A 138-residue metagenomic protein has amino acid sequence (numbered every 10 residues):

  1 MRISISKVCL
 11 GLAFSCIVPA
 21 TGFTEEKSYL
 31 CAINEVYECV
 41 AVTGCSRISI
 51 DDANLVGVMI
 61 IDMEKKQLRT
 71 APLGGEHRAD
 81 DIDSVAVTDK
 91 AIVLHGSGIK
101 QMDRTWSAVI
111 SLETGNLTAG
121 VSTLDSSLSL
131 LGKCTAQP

Functional and structural regions predicted by a protein language model:
M1-K7: Positively charged n-region of N-terminal signal peptides that target proteins for export
K7-P19: Bacterial N-terminal signal peptides
A20-E26: Boundary at the C-terminal end of the N-terminal hydrophobic targeting segment
S28-K66: Short, solvent-exposed loop/hinge segments that bridge or flank secondary-structure elements
E35-E38, T70-R78, T123-L128: Short, solvent-exposed aromatic-acidic interface loops
E64-D103: Contiguous, well-ordered beta-strand patches that form the walls/edges of small beta-barrel/beta-sandwich domains
V109, L117-S129: Short, exposed beta-strand-loop hairpins at the edges of beta-sheets in extracellular/periplasmic proteins
S129-Q137: Short, low-complexity, Pro/Ser/Thr/Gly-rich segments in the mature regions of secreted, periplasmic
